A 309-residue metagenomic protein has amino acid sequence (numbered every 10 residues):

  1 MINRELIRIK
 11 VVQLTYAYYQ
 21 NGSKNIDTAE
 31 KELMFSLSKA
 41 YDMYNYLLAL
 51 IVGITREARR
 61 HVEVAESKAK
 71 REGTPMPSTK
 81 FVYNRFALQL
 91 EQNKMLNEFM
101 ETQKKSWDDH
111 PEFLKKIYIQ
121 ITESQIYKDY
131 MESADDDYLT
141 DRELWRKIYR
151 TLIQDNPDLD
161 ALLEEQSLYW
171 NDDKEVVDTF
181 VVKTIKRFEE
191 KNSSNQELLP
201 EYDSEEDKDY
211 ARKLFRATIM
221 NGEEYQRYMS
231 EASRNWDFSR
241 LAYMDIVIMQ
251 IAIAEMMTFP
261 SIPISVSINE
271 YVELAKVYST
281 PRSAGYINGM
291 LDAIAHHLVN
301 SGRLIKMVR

Functional and structural regions predicted by a protein language model:
M1-R309: Class I Rossmann-like S-adenosyl-L-methionine
